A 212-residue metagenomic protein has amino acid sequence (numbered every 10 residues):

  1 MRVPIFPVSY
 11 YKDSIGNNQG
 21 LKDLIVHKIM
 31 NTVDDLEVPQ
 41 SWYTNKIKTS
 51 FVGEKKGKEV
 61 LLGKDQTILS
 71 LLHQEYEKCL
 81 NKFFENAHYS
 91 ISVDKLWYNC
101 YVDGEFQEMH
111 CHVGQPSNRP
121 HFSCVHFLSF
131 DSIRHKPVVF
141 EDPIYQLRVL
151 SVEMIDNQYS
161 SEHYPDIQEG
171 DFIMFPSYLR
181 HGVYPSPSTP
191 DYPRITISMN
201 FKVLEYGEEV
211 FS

Functional and structural regions predicted by a protein language model:
M1-Y89, F106: Non-heme Fe(II)/2-oxoglutarate
L24, S186, E208-F211: Short conserved micro-motifs at the rims of enzyme active sites and ligand-binding pockets
H88-S90, G114-P120, T189-P193: A generic structural micro-feature
S92-C100: A short glycine-rich, His/Asp/Glu-containing loop-to-beta-strand
N99-M174, G207-E209: Catalytic core of non-heme Fe(II) oxygenases with the double-stranded beta-helix
E108-H112, H181-T189: Short beta-strand His + acidic residue motifs that chelate non-heme Fe in jelly-roll/DSBH and cupin folds
S123-H126, P190-G207: A short hydrophobic beta-strand segment most commonly corresponding to one strand of the jelly-roll/cupin
